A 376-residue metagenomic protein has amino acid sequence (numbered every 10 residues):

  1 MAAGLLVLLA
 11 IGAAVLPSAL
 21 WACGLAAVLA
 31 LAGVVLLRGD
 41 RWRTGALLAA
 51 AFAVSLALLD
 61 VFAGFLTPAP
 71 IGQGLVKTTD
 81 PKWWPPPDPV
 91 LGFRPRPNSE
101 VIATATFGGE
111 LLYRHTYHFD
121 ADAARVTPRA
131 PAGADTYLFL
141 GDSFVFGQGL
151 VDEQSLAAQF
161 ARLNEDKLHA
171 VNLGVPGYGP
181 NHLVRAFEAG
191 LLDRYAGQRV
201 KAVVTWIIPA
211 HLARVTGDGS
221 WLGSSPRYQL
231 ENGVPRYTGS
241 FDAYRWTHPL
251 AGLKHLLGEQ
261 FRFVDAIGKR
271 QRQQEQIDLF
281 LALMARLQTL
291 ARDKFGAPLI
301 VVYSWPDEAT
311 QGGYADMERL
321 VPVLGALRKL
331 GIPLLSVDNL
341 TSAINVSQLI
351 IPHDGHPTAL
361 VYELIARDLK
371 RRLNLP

Functional and structural regions predicted by a protein language model:
M1, G33-R43, N374-P376: Membrane-interface junctions at the ends of membrane-embedded or membrane-associated helices
M1-V35: Membrane-embedded alpha-helical segments of integral membrane proteins
G4-P17, I208-G325, V337-I351: Serine-dependent acyl-ester chemistry module
D40-L66: Internal/C-terminal transmembrane anchor helices
P68-L163, T341-N345: Membrane/wall-proximal cationic-aromatic binding patches
F146-T238: Conserved SGNH/GDSL esterase-like catalytic core that processes O-acyl groups on lipids and polysaccharides
I351-P376: Histidine-centered active-site loop/cap adjacent to the catalytic His in serine esterases/O-acetyl transfer systems
